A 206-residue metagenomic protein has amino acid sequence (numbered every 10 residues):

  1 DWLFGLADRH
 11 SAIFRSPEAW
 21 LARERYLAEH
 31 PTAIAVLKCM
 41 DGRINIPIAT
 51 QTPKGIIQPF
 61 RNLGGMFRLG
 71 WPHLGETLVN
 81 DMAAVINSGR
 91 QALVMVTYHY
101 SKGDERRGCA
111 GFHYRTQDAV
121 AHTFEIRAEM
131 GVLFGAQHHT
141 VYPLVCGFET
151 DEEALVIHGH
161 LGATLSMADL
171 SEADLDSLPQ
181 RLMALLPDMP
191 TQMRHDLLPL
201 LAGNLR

Functional and structural regions predicted by a protein language model:
D1-T32, L63-L78, A83-A92, S101-R206: Divalent-metal-activated hydrolytic enzyme cores
T32-A33, I56: A generic secondary-structure signal marking the coil-to-beta-strand transition
A35-L37, L93-Y98: Beta-strand elements within well-structured catalytic alpha/beta cores of enzymes that handle phosphate/sulfate esters
K38-M66: Catalytic core of membrane glycerolipid acyltransferases/transacylases, capturing the structured, soluble-facing
G55-I56, R90-V96: Short coil-to-beta-strand
